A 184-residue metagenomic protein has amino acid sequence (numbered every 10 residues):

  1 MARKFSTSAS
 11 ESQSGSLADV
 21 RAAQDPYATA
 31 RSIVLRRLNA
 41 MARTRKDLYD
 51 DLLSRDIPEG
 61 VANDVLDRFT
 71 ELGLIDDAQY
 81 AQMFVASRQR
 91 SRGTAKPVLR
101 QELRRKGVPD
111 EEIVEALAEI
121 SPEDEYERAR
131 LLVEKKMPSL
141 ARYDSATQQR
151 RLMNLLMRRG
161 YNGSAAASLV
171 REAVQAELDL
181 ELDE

Functional and structural regions predicted by a protein language model:
M1-E184: An alpha-helical, amphipathic repeat domain used for nucleic-acid recognition, typified by the mTERF helical solenoid
